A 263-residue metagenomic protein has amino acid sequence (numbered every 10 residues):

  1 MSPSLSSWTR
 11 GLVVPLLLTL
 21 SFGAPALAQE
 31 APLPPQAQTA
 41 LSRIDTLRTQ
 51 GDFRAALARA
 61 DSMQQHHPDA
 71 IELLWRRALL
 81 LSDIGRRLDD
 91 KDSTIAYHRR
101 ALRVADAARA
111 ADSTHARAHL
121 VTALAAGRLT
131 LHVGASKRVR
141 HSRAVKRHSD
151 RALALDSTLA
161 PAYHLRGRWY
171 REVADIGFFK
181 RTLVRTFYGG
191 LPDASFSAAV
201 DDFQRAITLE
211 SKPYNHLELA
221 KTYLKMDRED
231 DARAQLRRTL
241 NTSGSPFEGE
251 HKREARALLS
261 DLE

Functional and structural regions predicted by a protein language model:
M1-W8: N-terminal secretory signal peptides that target proteins for export/translocation
G11-G23: Bacterial N-terminal signal peptides
L27-H67, I71-R86: N-terminal leader/linker segments that initiate helical-solenoid repeat arrays
Q29-P34, T182, F187, D193 (+3 more regions): Terminal, low-structured helical/coil segments at or just beyond the last alpha-helical repeat
S42, R76, L80-D83, V121 (+5 more regions): "A position-specific structural signal for the A-helix of alpha-solenoid helical repeats
L47, G51-A55, L79-T114, L120-T158 (+3 more regions): Short coil/linker segments at helix-helix boundaries
A70, H115, L159, K212-P213: Residue-level recognition of tetratricopeptide repeat
L73, A118, A162, N215-H216 (+1 more regions): TPR alpha-solenoid repeat register
